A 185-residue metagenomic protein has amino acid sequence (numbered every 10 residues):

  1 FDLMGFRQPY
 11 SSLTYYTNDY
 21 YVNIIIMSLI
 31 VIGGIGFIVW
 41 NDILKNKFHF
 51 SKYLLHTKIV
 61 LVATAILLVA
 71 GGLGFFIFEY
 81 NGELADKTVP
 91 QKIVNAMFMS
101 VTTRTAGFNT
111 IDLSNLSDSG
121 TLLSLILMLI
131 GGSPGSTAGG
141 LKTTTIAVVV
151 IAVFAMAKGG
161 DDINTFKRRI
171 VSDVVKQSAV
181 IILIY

Functional and structural regions predicted by a protein language model:
F1-Y185: Membrane-proximal intracellular helices of multi-pass ion channels
